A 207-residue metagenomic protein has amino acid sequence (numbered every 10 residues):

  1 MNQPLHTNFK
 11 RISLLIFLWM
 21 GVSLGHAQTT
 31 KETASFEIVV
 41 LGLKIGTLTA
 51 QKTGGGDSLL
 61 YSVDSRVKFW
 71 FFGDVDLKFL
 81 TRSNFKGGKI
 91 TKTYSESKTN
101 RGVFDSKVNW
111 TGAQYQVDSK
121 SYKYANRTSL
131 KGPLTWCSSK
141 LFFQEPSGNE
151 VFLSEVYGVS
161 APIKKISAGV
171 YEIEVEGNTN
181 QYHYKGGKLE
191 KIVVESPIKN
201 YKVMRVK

Functional and structural regions predicted by a protein language model:
N2-T7, L24-K78, R82, K92-V103 (+3 more regions): N-terminal cleavable signal peptides for secretion/export
K10-R11, K120: Basic side chains
R11-S23: Bacterial N-terminal signal peptides
I12-S13, G54, S129, K207: Small/flexible residues
K31, Y94-I198, M204-V206: Solvent-exposed helix/loop surface patches that form functional interfaces
Q51-G55, N84-K86, N109-T111, H183-K185: Short beta-strand micro-motifs enriched in acidic
